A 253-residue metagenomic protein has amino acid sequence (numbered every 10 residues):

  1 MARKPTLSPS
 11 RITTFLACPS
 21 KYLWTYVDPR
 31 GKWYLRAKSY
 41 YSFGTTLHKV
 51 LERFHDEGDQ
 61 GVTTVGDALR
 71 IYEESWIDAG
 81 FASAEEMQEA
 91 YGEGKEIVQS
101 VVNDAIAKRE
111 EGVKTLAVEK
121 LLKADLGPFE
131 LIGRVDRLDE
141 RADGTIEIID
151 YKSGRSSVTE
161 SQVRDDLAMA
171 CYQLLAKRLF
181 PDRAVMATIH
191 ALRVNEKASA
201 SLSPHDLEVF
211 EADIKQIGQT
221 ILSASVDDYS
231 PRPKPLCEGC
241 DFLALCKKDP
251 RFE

Functional and structural regions predicted by a protein language model:
M1-Y41: C-terminal, charged and often intrinsically disordered regions of DNA end-processing helicases and nucleases
T6-L7, D143, L174-E253: Metal-dependent nuclease catalytic regions and adjoining charged, substrate-binding loops involved in nucleic-acid end
P19-V27, A142-D150, K215: Active-site-adjacent bridging/hinge elements
W24-G31, H48-K49, E74, I149-S153 (+2 more regions): Short acidic (Asp/Glu) and glycine-rich catalytic loops that position anionic groups and cofactors
R30-K38, E57-V62, S83, V158-T159 (+1 more regions): Short, polar/flexible loop-turn hinges at active-site or ligand-entry regions and domain interfaces
S39, F43, L47, A90 (+3 more regions): Hydrophobic (often cysteine-bearing) scaffold residues that line and stabilize catalytic clefts of nucleotide/cofactor
K49-E119: A non-catalytic, helix-rich entry segment at domain boundaries
A117-A176: Non-catalytic protein-protein interaction segments used by genome-maintenance enzymes to assemble and couple activities
